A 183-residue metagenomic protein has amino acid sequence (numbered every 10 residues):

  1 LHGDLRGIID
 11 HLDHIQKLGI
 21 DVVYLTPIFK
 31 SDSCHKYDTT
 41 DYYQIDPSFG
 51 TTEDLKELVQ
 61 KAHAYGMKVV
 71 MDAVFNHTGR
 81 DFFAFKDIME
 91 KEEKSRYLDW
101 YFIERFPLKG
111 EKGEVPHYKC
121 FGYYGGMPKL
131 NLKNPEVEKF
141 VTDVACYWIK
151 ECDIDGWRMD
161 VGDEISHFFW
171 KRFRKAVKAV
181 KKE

Functional and structural regions predicted by a protein language model:
L1-R6, D10-D21, I28-C146, K150-E151 (+1 more regions): Substrate-binding/active-site clefts of carbohydrate-active enzymes
Y24-P27, D160: Residue-level recognition of beta-strand->loop/alpha-helix junctions
S48-F49, G162-K171: Acidic-and-aromatic substrate-binding clefts and catalytic sites of carbohydrate-active enzymes
V70-M71, G156-G162: Short catalytic-loop micro-motif centered on adjacent basic/acidic residues
A179-E183: Short helix-capping segments at alpha-helix termini
